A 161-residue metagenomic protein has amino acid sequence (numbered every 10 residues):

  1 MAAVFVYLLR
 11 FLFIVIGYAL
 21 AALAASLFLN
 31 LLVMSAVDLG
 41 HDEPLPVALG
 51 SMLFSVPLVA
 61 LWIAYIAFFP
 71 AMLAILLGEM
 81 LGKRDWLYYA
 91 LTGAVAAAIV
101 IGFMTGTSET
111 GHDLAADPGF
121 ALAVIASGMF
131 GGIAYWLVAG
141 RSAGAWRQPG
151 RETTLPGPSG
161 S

Functional and structural regions predicted by a protein language model:
M1-S161: Juxtamembrane/disordered regions of integral membrane proteins
